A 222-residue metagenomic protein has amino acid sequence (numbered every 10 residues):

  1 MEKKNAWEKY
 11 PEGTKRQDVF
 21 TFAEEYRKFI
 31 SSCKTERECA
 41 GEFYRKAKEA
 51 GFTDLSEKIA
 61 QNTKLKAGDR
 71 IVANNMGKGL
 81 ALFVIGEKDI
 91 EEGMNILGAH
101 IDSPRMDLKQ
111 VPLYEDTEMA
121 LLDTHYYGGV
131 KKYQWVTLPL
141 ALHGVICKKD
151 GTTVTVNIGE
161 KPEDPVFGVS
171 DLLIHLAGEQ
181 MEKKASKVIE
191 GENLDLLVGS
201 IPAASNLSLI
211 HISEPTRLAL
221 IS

Functional and structural regions predicted by a protein language model:
E2-E36: N-terminal capping segment at the start of a domain
T14, D18, S31-T35, C39 (+5 more regions): Catalytic cores of large soluble enzymes that bind and process phosphate-bearing ligands
D18, F22-E25, C39-F43, S170 (+3 more regions): General structural feature for long, well-ordered alpha-helical segments within catalytic domains of soluble enzymes
R27-A67, N74-M76: TRNA-binding/sensing appendages of the translation machinery
D54, K58-L108: Acidic/His- and Gly-rich active-site-bordering loop/insert found across diverse amide/peptide-bond hydrolases
D89-E179: A generic, well-ordered mixed alpha/beta core segment in the N-terminal half of proteins
G151-T153, I158-L209, S213: Internal, non-catalytic "lid/hinge" segments that mediate substrate recognition, gating, inter-domain movement
I210-S222: Single conserved hydrophobic/aromatic residue that forms the stacking wall/gate of nucleotide- or nucleobase-binding
